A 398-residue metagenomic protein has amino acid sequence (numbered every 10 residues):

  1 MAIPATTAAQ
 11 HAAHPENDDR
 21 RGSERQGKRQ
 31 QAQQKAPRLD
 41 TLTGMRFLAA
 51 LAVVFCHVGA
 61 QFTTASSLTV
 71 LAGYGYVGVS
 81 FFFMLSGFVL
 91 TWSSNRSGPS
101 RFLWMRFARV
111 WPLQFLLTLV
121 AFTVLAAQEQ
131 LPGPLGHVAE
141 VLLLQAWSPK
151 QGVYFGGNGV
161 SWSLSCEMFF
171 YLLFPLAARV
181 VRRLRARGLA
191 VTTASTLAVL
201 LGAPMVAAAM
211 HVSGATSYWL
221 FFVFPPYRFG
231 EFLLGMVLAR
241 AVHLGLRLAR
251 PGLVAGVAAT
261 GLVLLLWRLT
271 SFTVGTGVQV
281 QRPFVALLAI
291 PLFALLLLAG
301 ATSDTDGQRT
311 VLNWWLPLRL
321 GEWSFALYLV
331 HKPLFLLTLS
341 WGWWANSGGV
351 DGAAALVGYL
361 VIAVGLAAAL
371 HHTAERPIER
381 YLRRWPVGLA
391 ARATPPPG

Functional and structural regions predicted by a protein language model:
I3-T7, H11, K28-L42, L48-G73 (+7 more regions): Alpha-helical transmembrane segments in multi-pass integral membrane proteins
H14-D19: Intrinsic-disorder-associated, low-complexity terminal segments enriched in Asp/Asn/His/Tyr and depleted of Lys/Arg
L39, P99-P112, L189-A190: Membrane-interfacial loop-to-helix junctions in multi-pass inner-membrane proteins
R46, M105-R106, E167, T193: Residue-level recognition of transmembrane alpha-helices in multi-pass small-molecule transporters/permeases
Y74-V77, L85, S93, V110-M168 (+3 more regions): Membrane-interface helix-loop-helix regions
F82: Structured binding elements
G87, M168-A177: Alpha-helical scaffold elements that line and support the substrate/ligand-binding pocket of soluble hydrolases
